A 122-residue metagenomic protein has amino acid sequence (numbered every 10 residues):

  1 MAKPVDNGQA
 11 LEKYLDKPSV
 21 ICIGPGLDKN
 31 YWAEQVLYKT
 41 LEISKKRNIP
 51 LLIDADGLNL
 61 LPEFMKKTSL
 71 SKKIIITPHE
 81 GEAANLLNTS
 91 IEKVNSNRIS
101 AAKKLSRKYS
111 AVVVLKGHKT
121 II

Functional and structural regions predicted by a protein language model:
M1-I122: Glycine-rich phosphate/dinucleotide-binding loop and adjoining beta-alpha-beta core of small-molecule
